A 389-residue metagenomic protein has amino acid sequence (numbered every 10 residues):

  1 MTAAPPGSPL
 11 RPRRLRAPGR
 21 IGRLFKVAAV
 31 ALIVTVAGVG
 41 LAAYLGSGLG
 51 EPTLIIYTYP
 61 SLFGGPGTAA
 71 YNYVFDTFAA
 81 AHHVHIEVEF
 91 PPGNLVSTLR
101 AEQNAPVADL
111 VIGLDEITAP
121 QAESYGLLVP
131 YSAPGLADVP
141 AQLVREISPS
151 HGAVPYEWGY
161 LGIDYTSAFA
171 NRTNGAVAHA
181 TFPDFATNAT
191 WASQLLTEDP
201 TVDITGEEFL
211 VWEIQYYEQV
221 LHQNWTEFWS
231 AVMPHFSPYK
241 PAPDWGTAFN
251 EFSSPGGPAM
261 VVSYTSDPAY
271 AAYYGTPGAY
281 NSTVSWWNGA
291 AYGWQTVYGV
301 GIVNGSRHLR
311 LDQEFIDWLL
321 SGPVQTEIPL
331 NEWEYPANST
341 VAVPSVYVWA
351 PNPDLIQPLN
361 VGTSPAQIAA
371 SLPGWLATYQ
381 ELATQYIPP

Functional and structural regions predicted by a protein language model:
M1-L49: Secretory targeting signatures
L49-Q121, N250: Early extracytoplasmic/lumenal segment of secretory-pathway proteins
P106-L114, V129-A168, P183, S193-P200: A structural signal for short loop-to-beta-strand junctions that line the ligand-binding cleft of periplasmic/secreted
E116-L127, R145-V177, G206-Y216, Q295-G301: Periplasmic solute-binding protein
L128-D138, A153-V154, P183-A186, Y273-W294 (+1 more regions): Short beta-strand->loop
W212-W287: Ligand-binding pocket segment of bilobal, Venus flytrap-like solute-binding proteins
Y298, V303-T363: Mature extracytoplasmic/periplasmic domains
P358-P389: Conserved C-terminal helix/tail region of periplasmic/extracytoplasmic solute-binding proteins
